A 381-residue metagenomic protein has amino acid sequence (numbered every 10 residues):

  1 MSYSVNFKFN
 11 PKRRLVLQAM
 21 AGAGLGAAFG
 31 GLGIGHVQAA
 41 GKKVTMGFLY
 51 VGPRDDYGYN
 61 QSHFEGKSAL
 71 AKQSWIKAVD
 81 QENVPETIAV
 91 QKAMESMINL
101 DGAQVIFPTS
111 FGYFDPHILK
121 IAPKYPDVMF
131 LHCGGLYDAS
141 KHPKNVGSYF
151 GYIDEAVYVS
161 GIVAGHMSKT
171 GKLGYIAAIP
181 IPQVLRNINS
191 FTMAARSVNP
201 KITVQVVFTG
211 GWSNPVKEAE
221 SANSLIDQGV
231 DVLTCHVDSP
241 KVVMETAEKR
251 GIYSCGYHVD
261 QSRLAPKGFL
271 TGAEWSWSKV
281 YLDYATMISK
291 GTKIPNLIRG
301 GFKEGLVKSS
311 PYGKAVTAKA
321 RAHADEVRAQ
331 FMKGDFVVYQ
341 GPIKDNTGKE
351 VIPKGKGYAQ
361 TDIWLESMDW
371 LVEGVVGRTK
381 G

Functional and structural regions predicted by a protein language model:
M1-G30, V37: N-terminal secretory signal peptides
T45-G66, L70, V79-V90, S110-F111 (+1 more regions): Extracytoplasmic "Venus flytrap"
K67, A156-V206, L297-A318: An alpha-beta-alpha
A78-M97, G210-I226: Structural motif
G102-F111, L131-C133, Q228-D238, G256-Y257: Periplasmic-binding protein-like
P123-F150, V259-K267: Flexible loop/hinge segments that line or gate small-molecule binding clefts
A139-G165, Y175-P180, P266-K279: Short beta-strand elements at the ligand-binding edges of bilobed clamshell
K290-G381: Segments of small-molecule ligand-sensing domains
